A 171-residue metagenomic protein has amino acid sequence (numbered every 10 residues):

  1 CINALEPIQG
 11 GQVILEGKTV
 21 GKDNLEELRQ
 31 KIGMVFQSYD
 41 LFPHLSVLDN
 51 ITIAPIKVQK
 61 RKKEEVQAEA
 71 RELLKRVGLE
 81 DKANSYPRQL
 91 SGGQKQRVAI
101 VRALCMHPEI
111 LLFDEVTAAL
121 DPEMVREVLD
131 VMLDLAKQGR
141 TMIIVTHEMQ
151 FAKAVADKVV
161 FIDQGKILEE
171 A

Functional and structural regions predicted by a protein language model:
C1-E170: ABC family nucleotide-binding domain
